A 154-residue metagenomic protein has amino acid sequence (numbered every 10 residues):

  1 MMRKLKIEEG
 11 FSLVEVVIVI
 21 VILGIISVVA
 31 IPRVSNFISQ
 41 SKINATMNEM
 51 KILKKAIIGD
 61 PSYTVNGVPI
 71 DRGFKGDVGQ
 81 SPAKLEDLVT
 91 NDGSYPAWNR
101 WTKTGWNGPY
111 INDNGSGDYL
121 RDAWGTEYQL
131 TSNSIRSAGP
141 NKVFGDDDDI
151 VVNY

Functional and structural regions predicted by a protein language model:
M1-F11: N-terminal leader/signal peptides at the extreme start of proteins
E9-V21: N-terminal signal-anchor/signal peptide hydrophobic helix marking the start of the first transmembrane segment
V21-I22, E49: Residues within membrane-spanning alpha-helices of integral membrane proteins, especially the hydrophobic core/packing
L23-S41: C-terminal juxtamembrane segment of a hydrophobic transmembrane alpha-helix
S39-K51, V65-G67: Membrane-proximal amphipathic alpha-helices that sit immediately adjacent to an N-terminal transmembrane/signal-anchor
I43, K55-G59, N114-G117, A123-Y154: Short, surface-exposed interaction loops/tails
N48-K51, K55, P109: Solvent-exposed, polar/charged alpha-helical surfaces in well-ordered, non-transmembrane soluble domains, broadly
I57-S116: Short, glycine/small-hydrophobic-rich surface segments
